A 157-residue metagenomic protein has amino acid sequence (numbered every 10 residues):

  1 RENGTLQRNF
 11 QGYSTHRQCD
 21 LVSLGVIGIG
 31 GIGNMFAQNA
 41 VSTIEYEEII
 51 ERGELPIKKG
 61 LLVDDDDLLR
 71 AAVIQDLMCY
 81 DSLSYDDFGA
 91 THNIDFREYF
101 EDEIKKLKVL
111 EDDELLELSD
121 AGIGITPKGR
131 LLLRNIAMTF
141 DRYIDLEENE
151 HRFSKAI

Functional and structural regions predicted by a protein language model:
R1-R97, R152-I157: C-terminal scaffold of the Radical SAM
I44, D67-I74, I104, R130-R134 (+1 more regions): Non-catalytic, well-ordered alpha-helical scaffold segments
D95-E111: Short amphipathic alpha-helical interaction segments
E111-A121: A short, conserved structural fragment
G122-T126: Minor-groove-contacting beta-hairpin "wing" of winged helix-turn-helix DNA-binding domains
K128-I157: Short, amphipathic alpha-helical interaction segments positioned at domain boundaries
